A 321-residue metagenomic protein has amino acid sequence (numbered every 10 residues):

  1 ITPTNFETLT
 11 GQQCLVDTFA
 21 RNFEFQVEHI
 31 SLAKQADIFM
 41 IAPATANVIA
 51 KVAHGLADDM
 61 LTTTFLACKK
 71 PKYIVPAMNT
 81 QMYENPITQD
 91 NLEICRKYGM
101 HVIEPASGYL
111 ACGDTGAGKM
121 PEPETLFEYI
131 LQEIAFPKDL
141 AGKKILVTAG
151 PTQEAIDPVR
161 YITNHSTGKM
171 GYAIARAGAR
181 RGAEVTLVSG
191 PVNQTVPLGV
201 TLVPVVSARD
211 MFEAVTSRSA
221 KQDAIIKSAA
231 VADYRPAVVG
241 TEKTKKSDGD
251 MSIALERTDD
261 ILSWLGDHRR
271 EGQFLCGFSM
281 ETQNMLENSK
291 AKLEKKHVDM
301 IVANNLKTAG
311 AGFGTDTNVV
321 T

Functional and structural regions predicted by a protein language model:
I1-Y73, N79-G168, Y172-T321: A cross-family phosphate/adenosyl-ligand binding-site feature
